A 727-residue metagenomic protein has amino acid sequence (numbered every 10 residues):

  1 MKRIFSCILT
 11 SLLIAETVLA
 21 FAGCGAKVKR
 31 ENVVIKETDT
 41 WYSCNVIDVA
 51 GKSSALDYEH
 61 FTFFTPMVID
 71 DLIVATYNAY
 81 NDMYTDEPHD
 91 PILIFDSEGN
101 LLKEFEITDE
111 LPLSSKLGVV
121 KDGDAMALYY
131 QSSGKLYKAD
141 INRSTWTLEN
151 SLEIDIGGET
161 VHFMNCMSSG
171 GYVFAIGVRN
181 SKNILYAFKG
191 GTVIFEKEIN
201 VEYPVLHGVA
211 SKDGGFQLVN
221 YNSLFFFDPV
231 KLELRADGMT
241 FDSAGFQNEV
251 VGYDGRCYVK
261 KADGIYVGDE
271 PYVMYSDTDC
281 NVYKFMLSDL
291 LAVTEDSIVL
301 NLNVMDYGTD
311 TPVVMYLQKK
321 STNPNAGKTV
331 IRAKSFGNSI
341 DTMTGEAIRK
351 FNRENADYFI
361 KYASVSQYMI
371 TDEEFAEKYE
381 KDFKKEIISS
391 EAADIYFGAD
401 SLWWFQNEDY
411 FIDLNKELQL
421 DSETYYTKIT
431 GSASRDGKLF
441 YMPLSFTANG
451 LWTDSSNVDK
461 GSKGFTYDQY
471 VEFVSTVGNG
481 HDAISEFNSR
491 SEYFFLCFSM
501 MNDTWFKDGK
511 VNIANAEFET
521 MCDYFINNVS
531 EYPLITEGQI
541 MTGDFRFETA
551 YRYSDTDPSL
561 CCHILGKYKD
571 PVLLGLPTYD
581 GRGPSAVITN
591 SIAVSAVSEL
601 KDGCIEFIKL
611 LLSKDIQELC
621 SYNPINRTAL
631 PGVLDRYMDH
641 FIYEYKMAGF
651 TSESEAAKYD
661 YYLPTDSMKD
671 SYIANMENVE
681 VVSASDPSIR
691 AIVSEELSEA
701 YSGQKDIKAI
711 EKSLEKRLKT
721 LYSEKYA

Functional and structural regions predicted by a protein language model:
S6-G25: Sec-dependent N-terminal signal peptides of Gram-positive bacterial secreted proteins and lipoproteins
G25-V68, V74-Y84, G99, R143 (+9 more regions): Conserved N-terminal structural module of periplasmic/extracytoplasmic solute-binding proteins
D71, D96-S97, L102, N142-S144 (+4 more regions): Helix-loop-helix "hinge/cap" segment bordering the ligand-binding cleft or interdomain interface
L290-A292, D306-T309, L317-N325, T342 (+1 more regions): Mature extracytoplasmic/periplasmic domains
T371-Y396, W403, S475-T476, V529-C562 (+2 more regions): Short helices/loops that flank or line small-molecule/ion binding pockets
G398-G450, K569-P577: Hinge/lid segment of periplasmic solute-binding proteins
N415-Y425, D503-M521, T578-S585, G703: Short, solvent-exposed loop/beta-turn-alpha elements that line the ligand-binding surface or hinge of extracytoplasmic
D523-E606: Extracytoplasmic/periplasmic substrate-binding proteins
